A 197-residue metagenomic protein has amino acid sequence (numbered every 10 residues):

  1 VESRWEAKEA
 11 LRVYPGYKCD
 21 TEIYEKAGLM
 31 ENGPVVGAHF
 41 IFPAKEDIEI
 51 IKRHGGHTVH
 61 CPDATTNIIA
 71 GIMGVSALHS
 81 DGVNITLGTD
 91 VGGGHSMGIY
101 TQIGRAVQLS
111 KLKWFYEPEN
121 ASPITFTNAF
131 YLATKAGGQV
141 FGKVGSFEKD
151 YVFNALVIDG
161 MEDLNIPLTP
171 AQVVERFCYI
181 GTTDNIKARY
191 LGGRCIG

Functional and structural regions predicted by a protein language model:
V1-H57, I69-I85, G142-G145: Histidine/acidic residue-rich metal-binding segments in metalloenzymes
V1-S3, P62-N67, D90-G93: Short, acidic/turn-prone active-site loops that include or flank metal/cofactor- and phosphate-binding residues
K26-N32, S76-L164, C178-I180: His/Asp/Glu-enriched, well-ordered alpha-helical/loop segment that forms or immediately abuts the divalent-metal
F40-I41, K111, M161, R194: Flexible loop residues that form catalytic and substrate-binding hotspots at small-molecule/glycan-binding clefts
I51, T58, I103, D150 (+1 more regions): Conserved, mostly hydrophobic/aromatic
H54, I72, Q108, A129 (+3 more regions): Domain-wide signal for the mature, well-folded portions of proteins, strongly enriched in nucleus-encoded organellar
I68-M73, S96-I99, P167-T169: Short, charged, surface-exposed secondary-structure boundary motifs
V152-G197: C-terminal cap of metal-dependent C-N hydrolases
